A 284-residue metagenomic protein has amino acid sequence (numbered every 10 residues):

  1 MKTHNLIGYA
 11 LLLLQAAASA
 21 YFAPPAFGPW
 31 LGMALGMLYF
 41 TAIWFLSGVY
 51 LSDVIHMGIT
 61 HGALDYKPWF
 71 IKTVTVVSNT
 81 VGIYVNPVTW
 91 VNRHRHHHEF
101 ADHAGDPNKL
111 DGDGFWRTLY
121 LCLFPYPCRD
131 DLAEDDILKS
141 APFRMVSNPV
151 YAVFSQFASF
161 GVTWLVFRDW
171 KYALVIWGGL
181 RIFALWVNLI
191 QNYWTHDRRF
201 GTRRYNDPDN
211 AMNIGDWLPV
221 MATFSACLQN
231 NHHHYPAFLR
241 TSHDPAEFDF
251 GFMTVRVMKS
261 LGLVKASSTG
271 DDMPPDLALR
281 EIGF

Functional and structural regions predicted by a protein language model:
M1-I190, W194-T195, F238-F284: Non-catalytic, topology-defining segments of multipass membrane proteins
F45, H94, P208-N210, P219: Extended, compositionally biased low-complexity polar/Lys-Gly-rich tracts and adjacent boundary/linker regions are
T73-T80, A211-S225, T254: Cytosolic juxtamembrane regulatory segments of multi-pass membrane proteins
G201-N213: Short, surface-exposed loop/helix-turn segments at secondary-structure junctions that function as lids/hinges flanking
